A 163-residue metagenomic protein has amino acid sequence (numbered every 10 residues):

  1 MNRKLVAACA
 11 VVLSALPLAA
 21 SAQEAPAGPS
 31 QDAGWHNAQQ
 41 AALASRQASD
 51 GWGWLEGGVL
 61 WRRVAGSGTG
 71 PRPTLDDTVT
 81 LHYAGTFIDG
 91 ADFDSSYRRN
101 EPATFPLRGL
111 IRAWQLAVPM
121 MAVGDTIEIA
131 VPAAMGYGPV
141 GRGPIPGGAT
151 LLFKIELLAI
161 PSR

Functional and structural regions predicted by a protein language model:
N2-C9, L13, L18-R163: Cross-family detector of peptidyl-prolyl cis-trans isomerase
